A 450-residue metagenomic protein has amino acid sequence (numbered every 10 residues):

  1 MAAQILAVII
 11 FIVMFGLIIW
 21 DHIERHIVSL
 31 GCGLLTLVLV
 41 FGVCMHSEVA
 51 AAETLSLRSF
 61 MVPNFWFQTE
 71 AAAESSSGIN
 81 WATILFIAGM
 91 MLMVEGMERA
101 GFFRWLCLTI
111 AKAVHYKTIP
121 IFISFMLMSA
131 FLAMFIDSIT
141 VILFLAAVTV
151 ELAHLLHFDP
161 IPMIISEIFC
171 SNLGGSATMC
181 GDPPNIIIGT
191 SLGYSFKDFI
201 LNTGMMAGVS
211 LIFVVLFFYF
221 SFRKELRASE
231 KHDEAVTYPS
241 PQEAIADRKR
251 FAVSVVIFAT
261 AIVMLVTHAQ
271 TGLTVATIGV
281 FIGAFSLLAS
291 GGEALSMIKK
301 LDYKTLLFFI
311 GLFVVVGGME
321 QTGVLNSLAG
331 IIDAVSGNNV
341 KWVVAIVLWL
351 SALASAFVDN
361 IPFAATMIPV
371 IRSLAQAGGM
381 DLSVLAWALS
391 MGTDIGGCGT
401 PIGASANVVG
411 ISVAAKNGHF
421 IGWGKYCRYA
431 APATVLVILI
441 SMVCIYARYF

Functional and structural regions predicted by a protein language model:
M1-W105, G204-G330, I421, R428-F450: Hydrophobic transmembrane alpha-helices of multi-pass small-molecule transporters
Q4-F11, I84-L85, I119, I123 (+6 more regions): Primarily residues marking transmembrane-helix entry/exit sites
I10, L39, L85-G89, S124 (+6 more regions): Membrane-embedded alpha-helical core segments of multi-pass
G16-I23, E95, M128-D137, I168-C180 (+3 more regions): Transmembrane alpha-helix interface/packing and boundary motifs in multi-pass membrane proteins, characterized by
S29-C32, I121-S129, I142, M163-C170 (+8 more regions): Alpha-helical transmembrane segments of multi-pass membrane proteins, especially transporters and channels
L57-D159, K304-G378: Membrane-embedded alpha-helical segments and adjacent helix-loop junctions characteristic of multi-pass solute
T140-E151, I164, T178-L192, N326-G330 (+3 more regions): Re-entrant/interfacial helical elements at transmembrane boundaries that shape and gate the permeation pathway
E151-E225, S229-K231, Q242, D381 (+2 more regions): Membrane-core helix-loop-helix motifs of multi-pass transport proteins
